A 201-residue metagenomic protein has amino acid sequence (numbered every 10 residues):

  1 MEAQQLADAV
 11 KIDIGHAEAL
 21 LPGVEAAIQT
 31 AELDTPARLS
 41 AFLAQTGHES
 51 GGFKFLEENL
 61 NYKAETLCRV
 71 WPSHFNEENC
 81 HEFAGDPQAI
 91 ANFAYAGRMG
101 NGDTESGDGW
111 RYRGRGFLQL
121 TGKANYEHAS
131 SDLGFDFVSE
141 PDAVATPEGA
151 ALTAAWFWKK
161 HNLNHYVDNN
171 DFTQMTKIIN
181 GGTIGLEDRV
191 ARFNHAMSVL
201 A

Functional and structural regions predicted by a protein language model:
E2-A19, G23, G47-W156: Peptidoglycan-targeting cell-wall enzymes and recognition modules
I12, T30-D34, D108, D142 (+2 more regions): Conserved aromatic-histidine-acidic binding/catalytic patches
E18-E32, F42-G47, K177-N180: Amphipathic alpha-helical segments that form the core helices of the histone-fold
E32-F42, F55-N59, N164-T176: Surface-exposed patches in mature extracellular/periplasmic domains of secreted proteins
T46-E49, D168-G185: Acidic helix/loop microenvironments that form the catalytic cleft of cell-wall polysaccharide enzymes
A155, K159-L163: Extended serine/threonine-enriched, polar tracts that run as long, contiguous segments within proteins
I184-A201: Extracellular low-complexity, O-glycosylation-prone Ser/Thr/Pro/Gly-rich "stalks" and linkers flanking catalytic
